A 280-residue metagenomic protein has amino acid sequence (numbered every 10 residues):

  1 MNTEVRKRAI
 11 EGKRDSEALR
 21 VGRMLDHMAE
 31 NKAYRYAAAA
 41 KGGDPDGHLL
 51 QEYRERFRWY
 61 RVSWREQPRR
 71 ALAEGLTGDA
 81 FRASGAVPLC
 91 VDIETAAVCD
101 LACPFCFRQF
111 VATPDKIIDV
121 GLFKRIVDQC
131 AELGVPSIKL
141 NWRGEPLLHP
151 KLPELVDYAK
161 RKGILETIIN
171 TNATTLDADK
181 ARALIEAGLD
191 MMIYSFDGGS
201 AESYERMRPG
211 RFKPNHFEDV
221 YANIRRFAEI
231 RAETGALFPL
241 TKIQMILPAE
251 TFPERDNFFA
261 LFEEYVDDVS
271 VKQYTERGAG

Functional and structural regions predicted by a protein language model:
M1-F110, A131: N-terminal pre-core extensions flanking Radical SAM catalytic domains
A38-A40, F57, W64, Q109 (+5 more regions): Generic alpha-helical secondary structure signal
D79-A86, V111-A112, T174-L184: Short, mixed-charge, low-aromatic patches
I93, A112, P136-I138: A generic hydrophobic-helix recognition signal that picks specific residues within alpha-helical hydrophobic
V98, F110-T113, P150, E250: Residue-level signal for short amphipathic helical patches enriched in basic/charged and nearby hydrophobic residues
F105-C106, F110-K116, R208: An active-site metal/cofactor-coordinating segment within enzyme catalytic domains
I117-A260, Y265, K272: Radical SAM/AdoMet-radical enzyme domain recognition
D268-G278: His/Asp/Glu-enriched short active-site or ligand-binding loop at hydrolase and phosphoryl-transfer sites
